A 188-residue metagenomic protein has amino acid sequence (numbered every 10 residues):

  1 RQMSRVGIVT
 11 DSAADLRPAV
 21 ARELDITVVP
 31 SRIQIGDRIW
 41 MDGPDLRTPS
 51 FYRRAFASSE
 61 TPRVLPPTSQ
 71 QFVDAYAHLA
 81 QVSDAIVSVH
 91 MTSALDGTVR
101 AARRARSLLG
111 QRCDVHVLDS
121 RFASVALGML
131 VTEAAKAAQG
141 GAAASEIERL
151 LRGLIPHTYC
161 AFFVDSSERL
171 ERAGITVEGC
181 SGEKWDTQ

Functional and structural regions predicted by a protein language model:
R1-Q2: Short, Lys/Arg-enriched N-terminal segments with co-localized hydrophobic residues within the first ~10-30 amino acids
R5, A13-T27, S31-R32, A94-H116 (+1 more regions): Mixed-charge interfacial surface used for oligomerization/domain docking and macromolecular partner engagement
R5-G7, A85: Residues that mark the start of a beta-strand
G7-Q71: N-terminal glycine-rich anion-binding loop in soluble enzyme alpha/beta folds
W40, F51-Y52, F72, Y76 (+2 more regions): Aromatic side chains
R54-A57, S83-S88, L108-D119: Glycine/charged-rich beta-loop-alpha catalytic/anionic-binding loops adjacent to active sites
A55-F56, A80, A138, E171: Hydrophobic residues in alpha-helical segments
A57-L95, R100-R104, E148, P156 (+1 more regions): Glycine-rich phosphate- or other oxyanion-binding loops that anchor nucleotides, phosphorylated ligands
